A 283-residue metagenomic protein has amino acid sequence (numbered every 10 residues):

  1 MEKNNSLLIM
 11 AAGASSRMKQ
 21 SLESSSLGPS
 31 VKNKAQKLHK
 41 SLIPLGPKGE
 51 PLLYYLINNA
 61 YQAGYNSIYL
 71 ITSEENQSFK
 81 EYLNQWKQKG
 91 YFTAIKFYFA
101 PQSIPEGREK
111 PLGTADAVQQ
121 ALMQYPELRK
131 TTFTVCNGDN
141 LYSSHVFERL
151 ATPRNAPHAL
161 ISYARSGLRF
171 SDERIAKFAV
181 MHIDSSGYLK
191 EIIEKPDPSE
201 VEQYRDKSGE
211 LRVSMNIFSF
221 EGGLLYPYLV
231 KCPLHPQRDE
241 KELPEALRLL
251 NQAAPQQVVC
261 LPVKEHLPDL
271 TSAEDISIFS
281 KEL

Functional and structural regions predicted by a protein language model:
M1-I9, S15-N33, G46-T132: Conserved N-terminal catalytic core of the sugar/cofactor nucleotidyltransferase
E2-K3, I192-L283: Conserved alpha/beta core of the MobA/IspD/sugar-nucleotide pyrophosphorylase nucleotidyltransferase superfamily
N33-K40: Aromatic- and Gly/Pro-rich amphipathic surface segment
L42, V180-I183, C260: A structural signal for short hydrophobic beta-strand segments in well-ordered beta-sheet cores
S78-E81, H145, A246, I278: Phosphate- and divalent-cation-binding pockets in alpha/beta enzyme and binding domains that engage nucleotide-derived
Q102-E109, G167-R169, P198-E200, H266-D269: A short acidic, often aromatic-flanked loop/helix-cap motif at beta-alpha or helix-coil junctions that lines enzyme
C136-N137: Active-site acidic Asp-centered loop
S143-G223, P227: Conserved core of the sugar-phosphate nucleotidyltransferase
